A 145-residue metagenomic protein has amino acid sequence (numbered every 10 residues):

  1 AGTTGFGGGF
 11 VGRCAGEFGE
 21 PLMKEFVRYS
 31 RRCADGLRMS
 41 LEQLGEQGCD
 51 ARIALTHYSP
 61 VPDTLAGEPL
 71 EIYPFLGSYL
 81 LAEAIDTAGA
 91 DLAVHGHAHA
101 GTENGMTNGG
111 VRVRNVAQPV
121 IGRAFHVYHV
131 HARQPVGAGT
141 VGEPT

Functional and structural regions predicted by a protein language model:
A1, I53, L92-V94, R114: Hydrophobic/aromatic beta-strand patches that form the interior of the parallel beta-sheet core in alpha/beta enzyme
A1-L70: Active-site-proximal loop/helix segment associated with metal-binding centers of metalloenzymes
T3-F6, Y58, G96-H99, A117-P119: Active-site metal-binding loops of divalent metal-dependent hydrolases
L37, G77-S78: Amphipathic coiled-coil/heptad-repeat helices and related helical stalk/stem segments that mediate oligomerization
A66, E71-I72, Y79-D91, H99-T145: Binuclear metal-dependent phosphoesterase catalytic core
